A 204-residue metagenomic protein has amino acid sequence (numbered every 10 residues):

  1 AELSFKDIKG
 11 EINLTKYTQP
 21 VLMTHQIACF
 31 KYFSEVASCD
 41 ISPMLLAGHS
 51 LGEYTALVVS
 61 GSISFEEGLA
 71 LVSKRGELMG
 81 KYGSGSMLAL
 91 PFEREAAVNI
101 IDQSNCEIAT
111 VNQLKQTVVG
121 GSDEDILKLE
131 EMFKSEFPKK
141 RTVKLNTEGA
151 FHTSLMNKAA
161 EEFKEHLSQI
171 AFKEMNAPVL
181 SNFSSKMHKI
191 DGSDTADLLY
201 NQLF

Functional and structural regions predicted by a protein language model:
A1-P43, S168-F204: Acyltransferase/transacylase module recognition
T15, L57, K115: Generic anion/oxyanion-binding catalytic loop in active/binding sites
Q19-A89, R94-E95: Gly/Ser-rich oxyanion-binding loop with an adjacent helix/lid that shapes the negatively charged ligand pocket
S60-F204: Alpha/beta catalytic cores of group-transfer enzymes, especially the acyltransferase/condensing modules of polyketide
